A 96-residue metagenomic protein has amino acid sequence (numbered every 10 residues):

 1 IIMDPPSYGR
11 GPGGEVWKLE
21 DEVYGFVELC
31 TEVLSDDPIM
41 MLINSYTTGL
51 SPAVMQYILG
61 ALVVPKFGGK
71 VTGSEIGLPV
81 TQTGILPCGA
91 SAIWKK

Functional and structural regions predicted by a protein language model:
I1-L29: Mobile active-site "lid"/loop adjacent to the S-adenosyl-L-methionine
L34-D36: Helix-to-beta-strand junctions that scaffold the AdoMet/dcAdoMet cofactor pocket in Class I SAM-dependent enzymes
P38-K96: C-terminal catalytic and target-recognition region of SAM-dependent MTase-like enzymes, primarily methyltransferases
